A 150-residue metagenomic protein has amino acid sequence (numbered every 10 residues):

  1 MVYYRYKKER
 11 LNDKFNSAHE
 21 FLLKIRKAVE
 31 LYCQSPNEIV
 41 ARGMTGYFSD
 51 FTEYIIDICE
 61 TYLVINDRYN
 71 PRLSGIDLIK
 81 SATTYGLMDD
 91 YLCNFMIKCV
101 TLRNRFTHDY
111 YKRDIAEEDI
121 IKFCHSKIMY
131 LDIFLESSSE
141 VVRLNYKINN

Functional and structural regions predicted by a protein language model:
M1-N150: Solvent-exposed interaction patches of small proteins and small membrane subunits
